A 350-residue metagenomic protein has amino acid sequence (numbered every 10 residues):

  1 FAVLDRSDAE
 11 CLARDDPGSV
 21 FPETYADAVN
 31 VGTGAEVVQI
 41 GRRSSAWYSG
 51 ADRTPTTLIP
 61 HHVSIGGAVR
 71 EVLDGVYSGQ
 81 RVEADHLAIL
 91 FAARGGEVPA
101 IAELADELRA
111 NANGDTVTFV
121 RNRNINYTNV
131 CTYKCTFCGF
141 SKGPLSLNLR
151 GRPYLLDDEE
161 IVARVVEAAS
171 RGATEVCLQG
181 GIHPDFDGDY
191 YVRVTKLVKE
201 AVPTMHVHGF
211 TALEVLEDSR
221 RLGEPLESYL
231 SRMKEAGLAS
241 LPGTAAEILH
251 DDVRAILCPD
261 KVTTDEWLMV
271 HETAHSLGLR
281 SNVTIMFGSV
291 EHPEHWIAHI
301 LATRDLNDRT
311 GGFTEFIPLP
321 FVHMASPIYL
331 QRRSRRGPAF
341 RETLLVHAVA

Functional and structural regions predicted by a protein language model:
F1-P99, E103, A110-A112, A163 (+2 more regions): Auxiliary Fe-S-binding modules of radical SAM enzymes
A100-L145, P153-Q179, L241: N-terminal pre-triad scaffold of radical SAM enzymes
R123, K142-L149, Q179-D189, D251 (+1 more regions): Glycine-rich, proline-tolerant flexible connector loops at the mouths of alpha/beta enzymes
C135, T174-E175, G188, V192-I285: Radical SAM/AdoMet-radical enzyme domain recognition
G143, G180-H183, F210-L213, A246 (+2 more regions): Short, ordered loop/turn segments at secondary-structure junctions
N148-V162, H183-E200, E224: Active-site loop-helix segments enriched in His/Asp/Glu that coordinate and activate a nucleophilic water at divalent
P153-L156, F186, Y190, R221-S228 (+3 more regions): Alpha-helix N-cap and loop-to-helix initiation/capping positions
V202, H206, K234-A246, D265-P327 (+1 more regions): Conserved C-terminal portion of the radical SAM core fold that forms the substrate/S-adenosylmethionine-binding
